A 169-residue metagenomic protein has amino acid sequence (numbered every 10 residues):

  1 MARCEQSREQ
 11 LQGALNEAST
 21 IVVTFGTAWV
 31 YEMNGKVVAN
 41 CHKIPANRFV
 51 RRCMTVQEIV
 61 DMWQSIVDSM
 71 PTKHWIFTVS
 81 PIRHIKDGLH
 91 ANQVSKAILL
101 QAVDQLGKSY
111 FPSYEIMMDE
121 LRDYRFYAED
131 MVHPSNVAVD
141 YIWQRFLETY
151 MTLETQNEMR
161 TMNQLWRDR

Functional and structural regions predicted by a protein language model:
M1-R169: Extracellular glycan-modifying ectodomains
